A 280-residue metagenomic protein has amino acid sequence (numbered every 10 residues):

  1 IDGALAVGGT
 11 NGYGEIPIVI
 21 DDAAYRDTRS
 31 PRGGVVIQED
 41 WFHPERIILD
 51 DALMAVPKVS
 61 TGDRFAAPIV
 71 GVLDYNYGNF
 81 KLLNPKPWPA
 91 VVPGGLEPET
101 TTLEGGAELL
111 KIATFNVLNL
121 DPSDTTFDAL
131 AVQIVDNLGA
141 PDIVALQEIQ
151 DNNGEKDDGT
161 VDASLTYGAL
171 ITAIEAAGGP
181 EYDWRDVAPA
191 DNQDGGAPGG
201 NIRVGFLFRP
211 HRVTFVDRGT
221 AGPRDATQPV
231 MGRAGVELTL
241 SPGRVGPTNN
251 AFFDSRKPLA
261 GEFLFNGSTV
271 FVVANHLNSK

Functional and structural regions predicted by a protein language model:
I1, I48, K81-L83, K111-N116 (+6 more regions): Structural recognition of the beta-strand scaffold that forms the well-ordered cores of secreted hydrolase catalytic
I1-A140, V213, A221-P229, A234-K257: Extended non-catalytic accessory segments flanking core domains
A6-V7, M54-A55, V117-P122, I149-N153 (+4 more regions): Solvent-exposed loop/turn segments at secondary-structure junctions within structured extracellular/periplasmic domains
D22-A23, T28, N192-G195, H276: Short linear motifs in intrinsically disordered/low-complexity regions
Y75-Y77, P210, F265-G267: Short acidic-glycine loop/turn motifs at beta-strand connectors
E108, P180, S268: Residue-level signal for beta-strand positions within conserved beta-sheet cores that form or flank
V132-G243: Active-site surface patch of divalent metal-dependent phosphodiester/phosphate bond hydrolases
I134-N137, A251-K280: Anion-binding catalytic surfaces of enzymes that hydrolyze or transfer phosphate/sulfate esters
